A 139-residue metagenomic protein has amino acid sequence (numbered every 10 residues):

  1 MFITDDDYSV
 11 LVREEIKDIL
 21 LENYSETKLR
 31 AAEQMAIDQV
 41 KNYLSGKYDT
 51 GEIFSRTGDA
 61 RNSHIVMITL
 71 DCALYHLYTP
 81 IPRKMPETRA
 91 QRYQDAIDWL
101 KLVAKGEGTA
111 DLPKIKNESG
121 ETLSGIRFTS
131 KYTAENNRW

Functional and structural regions predicted by a protein language model:
M1-N62, E121-W139: Conserved short "hinge" loops at termini or chain/domain junctions
I65-L77: Solvent-exposed aromatic/hydrophobic patches embedded in short alpha-helical segments
Y75-W139: Short loop/turn elements at secondary-structure junctions
